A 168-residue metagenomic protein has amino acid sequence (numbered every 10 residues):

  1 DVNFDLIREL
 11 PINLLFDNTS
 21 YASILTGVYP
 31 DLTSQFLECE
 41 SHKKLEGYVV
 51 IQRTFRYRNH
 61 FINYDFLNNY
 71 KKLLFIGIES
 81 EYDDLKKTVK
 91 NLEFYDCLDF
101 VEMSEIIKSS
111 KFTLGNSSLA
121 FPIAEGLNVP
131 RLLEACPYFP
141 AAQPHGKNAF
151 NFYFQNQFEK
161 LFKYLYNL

Functional and structural regions predicted by a protein language model:
D1-L168: Catalytic machinery of carbohydrate-active enzymes, primarily nucleotide-sugar-dependent glycosyltransferases
